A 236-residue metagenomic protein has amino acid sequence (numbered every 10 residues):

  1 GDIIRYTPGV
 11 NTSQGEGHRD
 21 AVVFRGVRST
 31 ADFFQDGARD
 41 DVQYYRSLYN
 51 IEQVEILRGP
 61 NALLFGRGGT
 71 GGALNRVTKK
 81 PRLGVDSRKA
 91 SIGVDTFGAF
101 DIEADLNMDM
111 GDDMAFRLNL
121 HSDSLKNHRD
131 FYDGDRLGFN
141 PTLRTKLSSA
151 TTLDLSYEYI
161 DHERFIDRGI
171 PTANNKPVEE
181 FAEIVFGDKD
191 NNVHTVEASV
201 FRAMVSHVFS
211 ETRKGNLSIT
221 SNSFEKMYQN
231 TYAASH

Functional and structural regions predicted by a protein language model:
G1-T7, N119, N192-V193, H236: Short intrinsically disordered, low-complexity coil segments enriched in acidic
G1-V85: Acidic, small-polar-rich N-terminal luminal/periplasmic segments of exported/outer-membrane proteins
I4, E16, G111, K146-S148 (+1 more regions): Residue-level recognition of beta-strand termini and adjacent short loop/turns
E16, Q35, R58, L120 (+2 more regions): Glycine-rich, histidine-containing beta strand-loop boundary motifs that form or position
H18-D20, S29, I102, N127 (+1 more regions): Residue-level marker for the onset of beta-strands and adjacent loop->beta junctions in well-ordered domains
R25-V27, K79, G93, E158 (+1 more regions): Structured loops at beta-to-helix junctions and adjacent beta-edge loops in soluble globular domains
Y49-E52, L63-P141, L147-L153: Outer-membrane beta-barrel translocator/receptor signature
D123, N127, N140-V208, T212-H236: Acidic/polar loop-and-plug regions of large Gram-negative outer-membrane beta-barrel proteins
